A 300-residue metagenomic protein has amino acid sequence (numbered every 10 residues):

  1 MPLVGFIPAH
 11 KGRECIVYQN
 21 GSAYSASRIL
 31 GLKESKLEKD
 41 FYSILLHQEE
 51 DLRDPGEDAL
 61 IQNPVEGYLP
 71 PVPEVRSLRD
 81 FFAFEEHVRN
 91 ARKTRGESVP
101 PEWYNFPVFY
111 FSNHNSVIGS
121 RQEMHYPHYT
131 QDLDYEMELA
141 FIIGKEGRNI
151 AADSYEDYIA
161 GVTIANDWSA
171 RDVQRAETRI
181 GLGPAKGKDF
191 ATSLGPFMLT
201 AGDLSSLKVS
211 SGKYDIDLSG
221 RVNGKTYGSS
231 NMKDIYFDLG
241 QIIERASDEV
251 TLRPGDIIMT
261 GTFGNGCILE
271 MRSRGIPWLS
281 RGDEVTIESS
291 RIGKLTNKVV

Functional and structural regions predicted by a protein language model:
M1-V108, E284, E288: N-terminal non-catalytic cap/leader segment that marks the start of a structured domain
G5-G31, K186, T192, P196-L199 (+2 more regions): Charged, cofactor-coupling segments
K36-D51, R179-K186, I243-I257: Short, surface-exposed secondary-structure junctions/capping segments
I61-Q62, R121-M124, C267-I268: Short gly/ser/thr-rich secondary-structure transition/capping motifs
V72-D234, D238-I242, E249: Glycine-enriched loop-and-adjacent helix/strand subsegments that border the catalytic/binding cleft of enzyme cores
G220-V222, L252, T260, V285-S289: Carbohydrate-binding surfaces in secreted/extracellular proteins
D238-L279: A conserved acidic, glycine/proline-rich C-terminal tail/linker
